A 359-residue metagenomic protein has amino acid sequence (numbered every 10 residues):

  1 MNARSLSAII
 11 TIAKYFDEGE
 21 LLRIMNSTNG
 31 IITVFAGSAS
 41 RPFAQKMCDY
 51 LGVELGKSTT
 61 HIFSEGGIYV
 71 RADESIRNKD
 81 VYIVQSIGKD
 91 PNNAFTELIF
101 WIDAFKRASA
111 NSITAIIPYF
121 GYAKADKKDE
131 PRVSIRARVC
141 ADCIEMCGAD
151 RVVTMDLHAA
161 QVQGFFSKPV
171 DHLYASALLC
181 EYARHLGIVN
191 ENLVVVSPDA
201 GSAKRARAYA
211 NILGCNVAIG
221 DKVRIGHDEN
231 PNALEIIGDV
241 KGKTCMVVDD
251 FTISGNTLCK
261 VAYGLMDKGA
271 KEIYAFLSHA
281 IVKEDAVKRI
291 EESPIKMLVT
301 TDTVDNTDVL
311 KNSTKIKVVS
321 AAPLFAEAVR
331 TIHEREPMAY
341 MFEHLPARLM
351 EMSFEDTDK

Functional and structural regions predicted by a protein language model:
N2-K359: PRPP-associated nucleotide enzymes
